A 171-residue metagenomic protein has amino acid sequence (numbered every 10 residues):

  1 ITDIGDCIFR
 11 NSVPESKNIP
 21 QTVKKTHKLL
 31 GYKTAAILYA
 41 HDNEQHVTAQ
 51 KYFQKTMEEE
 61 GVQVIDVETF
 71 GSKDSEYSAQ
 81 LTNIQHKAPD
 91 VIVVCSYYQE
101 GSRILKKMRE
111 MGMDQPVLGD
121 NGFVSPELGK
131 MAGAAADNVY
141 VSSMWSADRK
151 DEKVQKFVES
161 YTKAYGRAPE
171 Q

Functional and structural regions predicted by a protein language model:
I1-T2, E15-S16, H41-Q45, F70-S75 (+3 more regions): Solvent-exposed loop/turn segments at secondary-structure junctions within structured extracellular/periplasmic domains
I4-I8, L30-T34, E59-I65, K87-V91 (+3 more regions): Loop/turn elements at helix/coil->beta-strand transitions in domains of secreted/extracellular proteins
C7-S72, V91: An alpha-beta-alpha
N18-Q21, T69-N83, D151-V154: Structural motif
A36-Y39, A88-Y98, I104, Q115-D120 (+1 more regions): Periplasmic-binding protein-like
L105-Q171: Extracellular/periplasmic periplasmic-binding protein-like sensory domains
